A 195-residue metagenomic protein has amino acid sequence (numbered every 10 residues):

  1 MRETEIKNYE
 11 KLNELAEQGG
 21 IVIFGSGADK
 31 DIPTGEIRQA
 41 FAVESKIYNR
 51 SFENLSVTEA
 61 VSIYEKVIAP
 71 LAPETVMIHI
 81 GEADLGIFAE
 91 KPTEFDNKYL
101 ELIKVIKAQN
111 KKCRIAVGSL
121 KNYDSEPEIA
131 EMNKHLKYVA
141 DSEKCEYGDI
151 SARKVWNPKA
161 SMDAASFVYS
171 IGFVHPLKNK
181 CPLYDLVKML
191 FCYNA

Functional and structural regions predicted by a protein language model:
M1-E53, T58, Y64-A72: Serine-esterase "nucleophile elbow" of acetyl-processing enzymes
Q39-K46, V61-A195: Alpha-helical cap/lid subdomain in secreted, periplasmic, or secretory-pathway luminal O-acyl-processing enzymes
